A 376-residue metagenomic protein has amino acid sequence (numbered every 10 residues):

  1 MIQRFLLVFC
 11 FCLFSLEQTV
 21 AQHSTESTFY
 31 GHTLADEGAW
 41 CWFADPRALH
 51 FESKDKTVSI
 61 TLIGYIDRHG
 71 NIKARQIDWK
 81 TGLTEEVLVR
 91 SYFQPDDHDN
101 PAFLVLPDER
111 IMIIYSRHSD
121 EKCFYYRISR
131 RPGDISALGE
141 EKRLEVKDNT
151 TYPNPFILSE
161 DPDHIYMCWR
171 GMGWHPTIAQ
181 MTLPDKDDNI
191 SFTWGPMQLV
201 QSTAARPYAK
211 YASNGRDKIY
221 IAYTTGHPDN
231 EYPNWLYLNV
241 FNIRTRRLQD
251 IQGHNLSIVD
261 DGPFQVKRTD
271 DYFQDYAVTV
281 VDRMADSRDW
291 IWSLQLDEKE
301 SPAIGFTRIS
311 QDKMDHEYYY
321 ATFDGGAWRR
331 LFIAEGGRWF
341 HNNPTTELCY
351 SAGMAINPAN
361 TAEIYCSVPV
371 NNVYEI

Functional and structural regions predicted by a protein language model:
M1-H23: Bacterial Sec-dependent N-terminal signal peptides
Q22-I376: Extracellular, repeat-based ectodomains that mediate carbohydrate processing or recognition
